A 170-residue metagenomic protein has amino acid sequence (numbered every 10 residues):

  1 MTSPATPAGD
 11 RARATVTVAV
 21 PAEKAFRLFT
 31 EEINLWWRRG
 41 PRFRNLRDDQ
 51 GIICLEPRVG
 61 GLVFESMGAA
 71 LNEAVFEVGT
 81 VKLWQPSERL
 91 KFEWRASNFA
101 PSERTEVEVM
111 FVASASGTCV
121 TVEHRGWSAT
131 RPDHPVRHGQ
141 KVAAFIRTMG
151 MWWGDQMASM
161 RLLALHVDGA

Functional and structural regions predicted by a protein language model:
M1-Q50: Hydrophobic ligand-binding cavity/cleft-lining segments
R13, Q50, V107, F145-T148: Alpha-helical scaffold segments that form or flank carboxylate-/histidine-based iron centers
A25-F29, V63, V81, F92 (+3 more regions): Hydrophobic pocket/interface hotspot
R27-R38, S87, T148-S159: K/E-rich alpha-helical interaction surfaces of small helical-bundle regulatory domains
E32-F76: Short beta-edge strand/loop motif at the mouth of beta-sheet-based domains
C54, F64, G68-T121, R125-W127: Hydrophobic-ligand binding "helix-grip"
N98, G126-A170: A conserved amphipathic terminal alpha-helix motif
